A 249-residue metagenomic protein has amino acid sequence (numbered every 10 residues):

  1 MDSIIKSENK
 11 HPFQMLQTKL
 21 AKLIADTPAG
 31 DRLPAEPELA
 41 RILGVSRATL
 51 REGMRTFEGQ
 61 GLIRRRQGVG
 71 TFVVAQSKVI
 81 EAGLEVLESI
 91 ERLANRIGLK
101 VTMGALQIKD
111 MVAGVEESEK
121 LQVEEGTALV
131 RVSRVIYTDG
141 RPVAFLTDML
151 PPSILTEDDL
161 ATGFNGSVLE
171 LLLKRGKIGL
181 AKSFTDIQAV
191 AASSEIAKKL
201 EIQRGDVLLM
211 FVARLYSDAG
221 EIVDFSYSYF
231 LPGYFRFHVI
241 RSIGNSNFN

Functional and structural regions predicted by a protein language model:
M1-R47, S242: Extreme N-terminal segment that seeds HTH/winged-HTH DNA-binding domains in transcriptional regulators
I4-K6, L20-K22, E38-A40, V74-S77 (+3 more regions): A short, structure-level motif marking secondary-structure boundaries and short turns
N9-Q17, A35, F72-V86: Short, cationic-aromatic polyanion-contact patches
E58-G68, V74: Beta-hairpin "wing" of winged helix-turn-helix
K78-N249: All-alpha effector-binding/dimerization core of bacterial HTH-type transcriptional repressors
